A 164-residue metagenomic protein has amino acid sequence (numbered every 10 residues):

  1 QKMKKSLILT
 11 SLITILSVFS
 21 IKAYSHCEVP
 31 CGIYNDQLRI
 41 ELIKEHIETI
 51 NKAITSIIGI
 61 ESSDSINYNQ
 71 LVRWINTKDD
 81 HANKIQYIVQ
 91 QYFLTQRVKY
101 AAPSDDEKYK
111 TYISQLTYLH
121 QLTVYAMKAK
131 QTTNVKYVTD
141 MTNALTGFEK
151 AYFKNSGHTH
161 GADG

Functional and structural regions predicted by a protein language model:
Q1-L7: Positively charged n-region of N-terminal signal peptides that target proteins for export
T10-V18: Bacterial N-terminal signal peptides
A23-I66, R73, G164: Immediate post-signal-peptide N-terminus of mature secreted/exported proteins
V29, I33-D36, E61-I75, D105-K108 (+1 more regions): Alpha-helical rod/repeat scaffolding segments in eukaryotic adaptors/tethers and long-chain four-helix cytokines
L42-E45, T49-K52, S56, T77 (+6 more regions): Charged, amphipathic alpha-helical oligomerization/scaffolding segments
I54-Q96: Alpha-helical segments in soluble extracytoplasmic regions
H81, Q86-K130: Long, amphipathic, charge-rich alpha-helical segments that form helical bundles/coiled-coils
Y118-G164: C-terminal amphipathic alpha-helix
